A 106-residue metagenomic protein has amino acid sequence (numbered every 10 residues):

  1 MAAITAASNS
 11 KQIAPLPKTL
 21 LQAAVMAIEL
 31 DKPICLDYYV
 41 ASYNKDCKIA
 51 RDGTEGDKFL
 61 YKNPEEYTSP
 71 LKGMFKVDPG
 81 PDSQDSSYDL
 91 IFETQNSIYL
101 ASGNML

Functional and structural regions predicted by a protein language model:
M1-D89, Q95, G103-L106: N-terminal non-globular leader segments, chiefly Sec-dependent signal peptides
